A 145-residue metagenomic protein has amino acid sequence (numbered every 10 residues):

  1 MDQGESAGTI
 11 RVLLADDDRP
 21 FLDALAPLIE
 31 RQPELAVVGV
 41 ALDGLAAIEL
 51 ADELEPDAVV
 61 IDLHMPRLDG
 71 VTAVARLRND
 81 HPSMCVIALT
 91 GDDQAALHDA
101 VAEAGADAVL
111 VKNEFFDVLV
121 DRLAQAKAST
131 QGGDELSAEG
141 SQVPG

Functional and structural regions predicted by a protein language model:
M1-R11, D117-G145: Non-catalytic signal-transmission and effector/linker regions of two-component phosphorelay proteins
G8-F21, L25-I29: Conserved acidic segment of CheY-like receiver
A15-D16, A41, V59: Conserved sequence signature across two-component system core domains
D43-A46, D69-T72: Acidic catalytic/metal-coordinating carboxylates
L54-V60: Active-site beta3 strand of CheY-like receiver
M65: Receiver (REC) domain active-site loop signature in two-component systems and cognate sites in sensor histidine kinases
T72, D93-D121: Alpha4 helix (beta4-alpha4-beta5 surface) of REC/receiver domains from two-component response regulators
